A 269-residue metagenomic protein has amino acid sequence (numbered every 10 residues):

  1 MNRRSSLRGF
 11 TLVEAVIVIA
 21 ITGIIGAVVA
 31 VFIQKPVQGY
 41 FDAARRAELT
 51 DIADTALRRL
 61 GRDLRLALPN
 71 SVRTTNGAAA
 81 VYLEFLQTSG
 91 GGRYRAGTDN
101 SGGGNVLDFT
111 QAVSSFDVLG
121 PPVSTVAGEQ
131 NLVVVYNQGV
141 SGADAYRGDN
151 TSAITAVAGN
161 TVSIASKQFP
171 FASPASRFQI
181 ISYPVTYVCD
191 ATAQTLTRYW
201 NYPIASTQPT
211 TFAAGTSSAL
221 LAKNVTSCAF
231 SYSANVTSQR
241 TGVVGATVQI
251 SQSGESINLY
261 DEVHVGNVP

Functional and structural regions predicted by a protein language model:
M1-F10: N-terminal leader/signal peptides at the extreme start of proteins
R8, E129, R240-G242: Residue-level preference for short coil/turn positions at secondary-structure junctions
F10-R65: Aliphatic-rich helix starts adjacent to a transmembrane/signal segment
G23-V28, I33, Y187, A191-P203: N-terminal trafficking/processing presequences and adjacent post-cleavage segments of proteins routed to secretion
Q38, D42, R62, L66-P69 (+4 more regions): Short helix-loop boundary/capping segments at the starts of domains
F41, T50, Q179-S182, A222 (+2 more regions): Generic, ordered loop/turn and secondary-structure boundary motif
A44-Y199: Extracytoplasmic beta-strand-rich oligomerization domains located immediately C-terminal to a leader/signal peptide
A191-P269: Short linear sequence signals and composition-biased patches located at protein termini or domain-edge surfaces
